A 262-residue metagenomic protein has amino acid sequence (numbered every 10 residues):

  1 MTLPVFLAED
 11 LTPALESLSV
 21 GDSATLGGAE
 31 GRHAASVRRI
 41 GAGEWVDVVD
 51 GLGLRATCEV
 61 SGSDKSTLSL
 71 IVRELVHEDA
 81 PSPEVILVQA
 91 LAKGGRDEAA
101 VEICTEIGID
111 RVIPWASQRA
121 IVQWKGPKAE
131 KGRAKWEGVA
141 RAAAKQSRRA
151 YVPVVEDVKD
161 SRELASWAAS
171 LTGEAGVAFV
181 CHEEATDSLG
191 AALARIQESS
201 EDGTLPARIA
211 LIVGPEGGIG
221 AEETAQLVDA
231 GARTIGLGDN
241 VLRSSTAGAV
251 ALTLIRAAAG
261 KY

Functional and structural regions predicted by a protein language model:
M1-E78: N-terminal positively charged helical leader segments and presequences
E9-D10, G28-A29, G51-L52, R73 (+5 more regions): Fold-independent oxyanion-binding glycine-rich loops and adjacent beta-strand/coil segments at enzyme active sites
A24-L26, S82-I86, A207-A210, V228-L237: Glycine/charged-rich beta-loop-alpha catalytic/anionic-binding loops adjacent to active sites
A34, D97-A100, E223: Hydrophobic side chains in well-ordered alpha-helices
H77-F179: RNA substrate-binding interface of SAM-dependent RNA methyltransferases
L171, A175-T224, R233-I235: Active-site/ligand-binding-proximal alpha/beta "capping" segment
A221-Y262: Structured adenosyl-cofactor binding patch, chiefly the S-adenosyl-L-methionine
